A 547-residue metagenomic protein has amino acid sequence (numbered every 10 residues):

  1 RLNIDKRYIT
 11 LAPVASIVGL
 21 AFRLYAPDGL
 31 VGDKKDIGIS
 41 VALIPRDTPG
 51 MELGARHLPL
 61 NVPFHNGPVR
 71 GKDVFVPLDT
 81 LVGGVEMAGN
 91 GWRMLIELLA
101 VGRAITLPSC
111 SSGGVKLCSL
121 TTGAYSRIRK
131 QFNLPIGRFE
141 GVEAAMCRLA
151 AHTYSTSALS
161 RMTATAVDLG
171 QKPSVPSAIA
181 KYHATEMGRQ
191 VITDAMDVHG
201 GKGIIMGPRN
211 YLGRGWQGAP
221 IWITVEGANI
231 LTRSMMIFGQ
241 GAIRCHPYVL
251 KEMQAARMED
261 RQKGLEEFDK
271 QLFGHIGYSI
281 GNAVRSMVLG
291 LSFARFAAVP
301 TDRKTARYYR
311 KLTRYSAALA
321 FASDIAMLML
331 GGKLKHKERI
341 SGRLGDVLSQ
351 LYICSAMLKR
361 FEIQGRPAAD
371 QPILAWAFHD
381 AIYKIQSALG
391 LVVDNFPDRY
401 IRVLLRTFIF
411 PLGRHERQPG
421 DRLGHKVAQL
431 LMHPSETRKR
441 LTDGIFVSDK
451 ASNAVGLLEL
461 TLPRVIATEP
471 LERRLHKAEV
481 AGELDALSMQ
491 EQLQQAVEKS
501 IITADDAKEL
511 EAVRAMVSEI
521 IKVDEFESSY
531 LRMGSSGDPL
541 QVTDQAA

Functional and structural regions predicted by a protein language model:
L2, V14, L20, L95 (+2 more regions): Extended, hydrophobic alpha-helical segments in both membrane/secreted and soluble proteins
N3-E52: A short core secondary-structure module
P49-F75: Flexible, small-/acidic-enriched active-site or ligand-binding loops
R70-R103, L120-G137, A283-K304, Y315 (+1 more regions): A glycine-rich, basic-preceded beta-loop-alpha segment at the flavin cofactor/substrate interface of flavin-utilizing
G91, G203-T305, Y400-L487, E491: Glycine-rich phosphate/cofactor-binding loops in nucleotide/flavin-utilizing enzymes
T153-T185, M196-I204, G331, I353-Q386 (+1 more regions): C-terminal helix-coil-helix/basic helical segment that borders enzyme active sites and/or dimer interfaces and provides
Y308-S316, E338-C354: C-terminal substrate/ligand-recognition segments
E459-A547: Extended, compositionally biased alpha-helical segments that mediate assembly or anchoring
